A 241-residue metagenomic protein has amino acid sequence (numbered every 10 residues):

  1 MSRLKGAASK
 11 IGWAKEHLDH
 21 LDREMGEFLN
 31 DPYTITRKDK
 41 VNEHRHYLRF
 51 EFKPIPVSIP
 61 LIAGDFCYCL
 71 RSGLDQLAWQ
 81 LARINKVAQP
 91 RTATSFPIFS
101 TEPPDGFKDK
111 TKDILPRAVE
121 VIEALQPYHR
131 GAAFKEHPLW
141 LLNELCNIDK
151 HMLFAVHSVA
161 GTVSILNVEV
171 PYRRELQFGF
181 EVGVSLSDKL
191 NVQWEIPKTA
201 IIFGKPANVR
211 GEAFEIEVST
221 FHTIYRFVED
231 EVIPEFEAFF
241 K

Functional and structural regions predicted by a protein language model:
M1-K241: Acidic, Ser/Thr/Gly/Pro-rich intrinsically disordered interaction regions
